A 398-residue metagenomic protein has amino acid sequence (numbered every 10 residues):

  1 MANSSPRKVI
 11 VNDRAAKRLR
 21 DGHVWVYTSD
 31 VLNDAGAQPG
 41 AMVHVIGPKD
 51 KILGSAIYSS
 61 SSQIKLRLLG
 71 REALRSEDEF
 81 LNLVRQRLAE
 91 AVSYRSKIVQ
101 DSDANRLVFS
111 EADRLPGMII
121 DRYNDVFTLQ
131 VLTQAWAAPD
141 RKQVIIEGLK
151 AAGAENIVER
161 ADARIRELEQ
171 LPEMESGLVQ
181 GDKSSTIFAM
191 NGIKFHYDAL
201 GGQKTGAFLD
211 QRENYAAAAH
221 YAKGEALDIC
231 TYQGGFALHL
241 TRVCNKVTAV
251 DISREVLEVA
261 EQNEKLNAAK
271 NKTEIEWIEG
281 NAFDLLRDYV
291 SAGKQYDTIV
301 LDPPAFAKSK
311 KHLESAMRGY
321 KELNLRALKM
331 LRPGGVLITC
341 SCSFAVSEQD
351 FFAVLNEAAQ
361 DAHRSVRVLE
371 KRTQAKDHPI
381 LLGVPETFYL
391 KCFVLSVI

Functional and structural regions predicted by a protein language model:
M1-N124, K183: Non-catalytic accessory regions of SAM-dependent methyltransferases
L53, T128, K194-F195: Short, isolated positions in well-ordered beta-strands
D78-Q86, E90, Y94, I98 (+3 more regions): A short, charged
V108-D121, A137-A207, A216: Non-catalytic substrate-recognition/targeting regions of SAM-dependent transferases
V126-A138: A short interface-forming secondary-structure element
S176-I398: Rossmann-like S-adenosyl-L-methionine
